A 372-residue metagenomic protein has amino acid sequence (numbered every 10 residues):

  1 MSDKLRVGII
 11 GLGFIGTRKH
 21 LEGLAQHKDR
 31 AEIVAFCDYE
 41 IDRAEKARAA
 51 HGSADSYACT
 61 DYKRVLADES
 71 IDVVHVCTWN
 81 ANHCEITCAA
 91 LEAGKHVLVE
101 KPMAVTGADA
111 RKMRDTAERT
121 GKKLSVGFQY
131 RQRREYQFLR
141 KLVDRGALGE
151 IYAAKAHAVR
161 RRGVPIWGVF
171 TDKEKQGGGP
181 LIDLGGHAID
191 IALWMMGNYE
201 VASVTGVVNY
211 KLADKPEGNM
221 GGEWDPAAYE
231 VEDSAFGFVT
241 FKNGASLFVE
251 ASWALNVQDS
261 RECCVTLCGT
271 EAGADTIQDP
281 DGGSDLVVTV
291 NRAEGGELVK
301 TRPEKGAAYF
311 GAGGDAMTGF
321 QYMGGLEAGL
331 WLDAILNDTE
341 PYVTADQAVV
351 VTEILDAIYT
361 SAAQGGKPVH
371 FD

Functional and structural regions predicted by a protein language model:
M1-G52: N-terminal Rossmann-like dinucleotide-binding module
I15, Y130-Y229, G365: Predominantly a Rossmann-like dinucleotide-binding segment in NAD(P)-dependent oxidoreductases
G16, V99, L124-V126, V249 (+1 more regions): Hydrophobic residues in well-ordered beta-strands that form the structural core
D55-D61: Conserved SAM-binding strand-loop segment of SAM-dependent methyltransferases
L66-D68, D72-N80, C84-R131, G146: Beta-strand-loop-alpha-helix segment that lines the small-molecule cofactor/substrate pocket of alpha/beta enzymes
G94, G121, G146, G244 (+2 more regions): Glycine-centered short loops/turns at secondary-structure junctions
G186, A251-Q258: Glycine-rich phosphate/pyrophosphate-binding beta-alpha loops
K211, E217-A228, F236, T240-N243 (+2 more regions): C-terminal glycine/acidic-rich active-site capping loop/insertion
